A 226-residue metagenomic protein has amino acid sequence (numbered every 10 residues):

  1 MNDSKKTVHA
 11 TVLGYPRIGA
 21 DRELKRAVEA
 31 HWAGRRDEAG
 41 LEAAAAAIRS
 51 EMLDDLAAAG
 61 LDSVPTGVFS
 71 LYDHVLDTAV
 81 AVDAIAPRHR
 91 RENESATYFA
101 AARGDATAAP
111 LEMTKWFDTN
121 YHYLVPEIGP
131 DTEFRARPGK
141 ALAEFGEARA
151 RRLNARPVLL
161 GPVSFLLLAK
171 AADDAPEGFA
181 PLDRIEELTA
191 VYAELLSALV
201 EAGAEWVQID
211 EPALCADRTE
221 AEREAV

Functional and structural regions predicted by a protein language model:
M1-V226: Domain-level signal for soluble alpha/beta catalytic cores
